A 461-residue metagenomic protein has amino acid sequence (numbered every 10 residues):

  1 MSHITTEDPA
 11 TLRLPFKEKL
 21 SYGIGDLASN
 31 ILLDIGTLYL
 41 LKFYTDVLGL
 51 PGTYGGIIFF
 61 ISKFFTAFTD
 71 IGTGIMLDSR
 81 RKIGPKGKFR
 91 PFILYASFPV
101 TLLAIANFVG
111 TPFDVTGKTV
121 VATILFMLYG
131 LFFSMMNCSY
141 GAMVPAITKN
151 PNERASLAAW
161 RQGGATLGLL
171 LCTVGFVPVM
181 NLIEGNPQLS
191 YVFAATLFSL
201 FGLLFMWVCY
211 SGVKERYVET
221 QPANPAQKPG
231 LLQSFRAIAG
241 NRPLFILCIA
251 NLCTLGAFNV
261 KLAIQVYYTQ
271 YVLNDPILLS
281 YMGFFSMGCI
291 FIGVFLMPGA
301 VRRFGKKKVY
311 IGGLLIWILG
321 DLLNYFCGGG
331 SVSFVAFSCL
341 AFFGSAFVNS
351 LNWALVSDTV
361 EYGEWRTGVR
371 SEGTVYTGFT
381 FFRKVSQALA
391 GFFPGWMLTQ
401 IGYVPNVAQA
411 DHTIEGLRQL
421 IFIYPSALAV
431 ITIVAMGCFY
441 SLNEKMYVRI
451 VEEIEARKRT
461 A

Functional and structural regions predicted by a protein language model:
S2-A461: Membrane-embedded alpha-helical bundles of multi-pass transporters/translocases, especially carrier/permease families
